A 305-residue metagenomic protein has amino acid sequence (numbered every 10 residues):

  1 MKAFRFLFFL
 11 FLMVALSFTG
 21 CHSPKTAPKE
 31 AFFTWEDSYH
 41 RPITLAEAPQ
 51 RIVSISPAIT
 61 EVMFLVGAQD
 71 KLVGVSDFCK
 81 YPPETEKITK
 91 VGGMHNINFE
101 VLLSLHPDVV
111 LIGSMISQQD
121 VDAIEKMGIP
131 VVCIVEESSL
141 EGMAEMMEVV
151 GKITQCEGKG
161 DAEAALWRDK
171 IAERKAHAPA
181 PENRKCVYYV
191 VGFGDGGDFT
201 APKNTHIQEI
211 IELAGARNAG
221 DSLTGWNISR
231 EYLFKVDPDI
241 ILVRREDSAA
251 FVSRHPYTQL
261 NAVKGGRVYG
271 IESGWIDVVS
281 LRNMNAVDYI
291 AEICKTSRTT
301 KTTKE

Functional and structural regions predicted by a protein language model:
K2-F6, F18-A58, I153, E157-Y188 (+2 more regions): Bacterial Sec-exported substrate-binding components of ABC uptake systems
F6-V14: Sec-dependent N-terminal signal peptides
E36-H40, V91-E100, E137, L223-E231: Short helix-initiation/N-cap motifs at beta->coil->alpha
R51-L105, V109-M115, A219-S222: A short, structured surface patch at a secondary-structure boundary
F78-Y81, A164, D198-W226: Alpha-helical, coiled-coil/dimerization segments enriched in small aliphatic residues
F99-H106, M127, S229-D237: Short helices/loops that flank or line small-molecule/ion binding pockets
Q119, E136-E148, N183-H206: Extracytoplasmic ligand-binding site segments that recognize negatively charged/polar headgroups
G142-K152, D161-A165, A172, A178 (+2 more regions): Structured C-terminal subdomain patch of bacterial secreted/periplasmic proteins
